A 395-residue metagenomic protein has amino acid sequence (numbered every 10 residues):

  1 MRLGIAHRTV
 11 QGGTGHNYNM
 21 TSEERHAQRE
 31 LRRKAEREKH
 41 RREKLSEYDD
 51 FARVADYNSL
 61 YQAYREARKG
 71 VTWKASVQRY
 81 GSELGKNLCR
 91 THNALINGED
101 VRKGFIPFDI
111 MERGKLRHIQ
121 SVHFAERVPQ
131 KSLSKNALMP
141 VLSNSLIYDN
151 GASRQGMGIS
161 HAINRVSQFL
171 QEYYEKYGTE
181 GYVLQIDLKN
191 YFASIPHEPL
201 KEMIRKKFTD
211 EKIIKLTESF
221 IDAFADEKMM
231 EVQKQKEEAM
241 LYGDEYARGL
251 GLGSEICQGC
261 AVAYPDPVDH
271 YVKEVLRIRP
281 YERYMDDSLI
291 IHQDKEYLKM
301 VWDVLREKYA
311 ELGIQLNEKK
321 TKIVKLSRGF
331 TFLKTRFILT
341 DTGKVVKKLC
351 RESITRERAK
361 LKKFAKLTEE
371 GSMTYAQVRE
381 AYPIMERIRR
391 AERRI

Functional and structural regions predicted by a protein language model:
M1-A35, V122, R127, K131 (+6 more regions): Right-hand nucleic-acid polymerase module
M1-C89: Non-catalytic, polymerase-adjacent accessory regions of viral genome-replication enzymes
D50, S134-A193: Active-site-proximal segment of RNA-dependent polymerases
A94-K115, V128, L216-M240: Reverse-transcriptase-like RNA-dependent polymerase core
L116-I147, D244-K273: Conserved pre-motif C helix in the palm subdomain of viral-like polymerases
F169-M285, I290-V304: Conserved polymerase palm-domain catalytic core
F208, R306-I314: A common structural junction motif
